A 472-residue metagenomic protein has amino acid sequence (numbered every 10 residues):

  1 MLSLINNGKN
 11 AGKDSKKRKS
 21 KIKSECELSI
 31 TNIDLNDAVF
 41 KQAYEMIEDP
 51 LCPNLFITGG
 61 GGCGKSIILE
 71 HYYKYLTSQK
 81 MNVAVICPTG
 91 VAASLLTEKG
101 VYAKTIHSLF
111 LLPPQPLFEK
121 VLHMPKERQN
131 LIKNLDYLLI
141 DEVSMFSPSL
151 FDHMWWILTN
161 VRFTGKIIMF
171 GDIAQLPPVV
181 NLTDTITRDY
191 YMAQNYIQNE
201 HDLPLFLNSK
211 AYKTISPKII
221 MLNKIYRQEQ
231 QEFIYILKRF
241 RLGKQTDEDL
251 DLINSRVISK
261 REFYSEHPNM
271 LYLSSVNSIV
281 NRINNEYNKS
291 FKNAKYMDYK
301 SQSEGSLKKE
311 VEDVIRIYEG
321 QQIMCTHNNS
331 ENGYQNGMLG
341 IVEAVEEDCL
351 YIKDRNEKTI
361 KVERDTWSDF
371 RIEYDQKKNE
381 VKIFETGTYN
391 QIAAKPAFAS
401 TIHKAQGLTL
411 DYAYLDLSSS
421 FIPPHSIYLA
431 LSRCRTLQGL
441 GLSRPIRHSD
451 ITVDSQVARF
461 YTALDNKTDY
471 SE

Functional and structural regions predicted by a protein language model:
M1-E472: Conserved ATP-binding/catalytic motifs of P-loop helicase motor domains
